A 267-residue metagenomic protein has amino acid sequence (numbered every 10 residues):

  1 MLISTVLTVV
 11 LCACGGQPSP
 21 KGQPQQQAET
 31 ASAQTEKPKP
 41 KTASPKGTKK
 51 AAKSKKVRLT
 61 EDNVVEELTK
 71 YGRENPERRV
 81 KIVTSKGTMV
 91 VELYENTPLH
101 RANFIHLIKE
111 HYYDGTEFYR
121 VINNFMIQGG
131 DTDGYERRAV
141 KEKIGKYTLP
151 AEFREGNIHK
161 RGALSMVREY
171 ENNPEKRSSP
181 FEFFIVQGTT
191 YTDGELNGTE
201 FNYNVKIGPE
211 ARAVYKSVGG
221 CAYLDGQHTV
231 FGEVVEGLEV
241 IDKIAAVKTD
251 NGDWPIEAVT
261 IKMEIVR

Functional and structural regions predicted by a protein language model:
M1-C12: Sec-dependent bacterial lipoprotein signal peptides
C14-R267: Cyclophilin-like peptidyl-prolyl cis-trans isomerases
